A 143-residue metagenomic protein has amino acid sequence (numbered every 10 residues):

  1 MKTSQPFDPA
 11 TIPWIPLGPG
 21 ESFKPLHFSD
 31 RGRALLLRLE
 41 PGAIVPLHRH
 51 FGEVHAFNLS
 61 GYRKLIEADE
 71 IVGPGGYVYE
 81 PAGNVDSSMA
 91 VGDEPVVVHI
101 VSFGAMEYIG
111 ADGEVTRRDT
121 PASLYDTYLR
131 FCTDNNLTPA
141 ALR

Functional and structural regions predicted by a protein language model:
M1-R33, E114-R143: A short, N-terminal "cap"/entry segment at the start of jelly-roll beta-barrel domains of the cupin/DSBH fold
G18-G20, S29-R49, P81-V85: Conserved short histidine dyad/triad with adjacent acidic residue
S22, R33-L35, G52-V54, L59 (+1 more regions): A generic structural signal for short beta-strands and their flanking turns/coil linkers
H27, F57, M89-A90: Well-ordered beta-strand positions
F28-S29, K64-S87: Short acidic-glycine-tyrosine-enriched beta hairpin
A34, I44-V45, G61-L65, Y77 (+1 more regions): Short beta-strand segments in beta-sandwich/barrel cores
P41, H50-E67, G73: Glycine- and acidic-residue-biased ligand/ion/polar-headgroup-sensing regions
D69, A82-A111: Ligand-binding loop in jelly-roll beta-barrel domains
